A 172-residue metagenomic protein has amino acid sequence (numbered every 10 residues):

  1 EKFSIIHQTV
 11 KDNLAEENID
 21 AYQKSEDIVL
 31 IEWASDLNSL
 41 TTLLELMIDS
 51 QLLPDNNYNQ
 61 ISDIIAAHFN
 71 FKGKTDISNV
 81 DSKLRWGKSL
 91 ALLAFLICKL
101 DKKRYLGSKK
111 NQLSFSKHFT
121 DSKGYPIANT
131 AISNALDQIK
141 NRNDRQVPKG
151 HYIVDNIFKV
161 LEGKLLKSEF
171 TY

Functional and structural regions predicted by a protein language model:
K2-Y172: Flexible coil/loop and intrinsically disordered linker positions at secondary-structure junctions
